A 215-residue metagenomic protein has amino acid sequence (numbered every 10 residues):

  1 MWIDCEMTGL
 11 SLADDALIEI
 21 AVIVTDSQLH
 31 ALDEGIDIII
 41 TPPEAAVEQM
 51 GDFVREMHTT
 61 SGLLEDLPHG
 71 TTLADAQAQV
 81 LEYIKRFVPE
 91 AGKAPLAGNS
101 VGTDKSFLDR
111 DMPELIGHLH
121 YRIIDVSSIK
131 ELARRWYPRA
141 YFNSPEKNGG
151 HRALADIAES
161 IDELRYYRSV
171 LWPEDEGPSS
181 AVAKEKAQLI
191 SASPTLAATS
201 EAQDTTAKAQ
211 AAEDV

Functional and structural regions predicted by a protein language model:
M1-I3, M7-G98, P145, L196 (+1 more regions): Conserved non-catalytic scaffold segment of RNase H-like nuclease domains
P42-A45, D52-V54, V126-D162: Active-site-proximal helix-loop-helix substrate-binding element of RNase H-like nuclease domains
A76-V80, D104, S160: Alpha-helical packing segments of well-folded alpha/beta enzyme cores
R86-V88, T103-R122: Substrate-recognition/cap helix-loop segment adjacent to the acidic, metal-dependent catalytic center of Asp-based
L96, I123-V126: Conserved beta-strand scaffold positions in the cores of enzyme catalytic domains, especially in NTP/NDP-utilizing
I116-H120, A140-S144, W172-S179: Short conserved catalytic/interaction loops centered on acidic-Pro-aromatic/His motifs
K147, H151-V215: Acidic two-metal-ion nuclease catalytic site recognized across multiple nuclease folds, prominently DnaQ/RNase D-T
